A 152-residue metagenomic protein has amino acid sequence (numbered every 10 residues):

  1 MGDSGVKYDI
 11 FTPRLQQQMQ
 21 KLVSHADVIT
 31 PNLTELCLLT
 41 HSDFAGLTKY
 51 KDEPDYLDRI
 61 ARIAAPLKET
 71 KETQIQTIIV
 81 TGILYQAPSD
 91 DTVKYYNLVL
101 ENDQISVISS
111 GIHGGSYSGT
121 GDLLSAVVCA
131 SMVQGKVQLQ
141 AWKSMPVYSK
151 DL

Functional and structural regions predicted by a protein language model:
M1-G5: N-terminal glycine-rich phosphate/adenylate-binding segment common to multiple enzyme folds
Y8-I105: Conserved phosphate/ATP/ADP-binding segment of small-molecule kinases
Q17-Q20, S24, A126, A130 (+1 more regions): Residues on a specific face of well-ordered alpha-helices
Y85, V133, S149: Short Gly/Pro-enriched loop/turn and capping motifs at secondary-structure junctions
A87-S89, Y117, D151-L152: Short active-site-adjacent structural elements
Q104-H113: Short amphipathic beta-strand/extended segments with alternating polar/hydrophobic composition
G114-Q138, W142: Short, small-residue alpha-helix embedded
L139-L152: Charged C-terminal helix
